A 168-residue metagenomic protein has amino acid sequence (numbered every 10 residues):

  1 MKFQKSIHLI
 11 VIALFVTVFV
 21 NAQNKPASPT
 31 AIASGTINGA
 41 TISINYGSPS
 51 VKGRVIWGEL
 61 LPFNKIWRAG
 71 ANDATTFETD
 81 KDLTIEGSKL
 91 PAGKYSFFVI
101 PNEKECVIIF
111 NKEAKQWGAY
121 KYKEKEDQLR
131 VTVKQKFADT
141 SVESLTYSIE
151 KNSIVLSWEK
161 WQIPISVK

Functional and structural regions predicted by a protein language model:
M1-K25: Bacterial Sec-dependent N-terminal signal peptides
F3, Q23-P91, S96-K168: Targeting-peptide/extracellular-domain and disordered-appendage signature
